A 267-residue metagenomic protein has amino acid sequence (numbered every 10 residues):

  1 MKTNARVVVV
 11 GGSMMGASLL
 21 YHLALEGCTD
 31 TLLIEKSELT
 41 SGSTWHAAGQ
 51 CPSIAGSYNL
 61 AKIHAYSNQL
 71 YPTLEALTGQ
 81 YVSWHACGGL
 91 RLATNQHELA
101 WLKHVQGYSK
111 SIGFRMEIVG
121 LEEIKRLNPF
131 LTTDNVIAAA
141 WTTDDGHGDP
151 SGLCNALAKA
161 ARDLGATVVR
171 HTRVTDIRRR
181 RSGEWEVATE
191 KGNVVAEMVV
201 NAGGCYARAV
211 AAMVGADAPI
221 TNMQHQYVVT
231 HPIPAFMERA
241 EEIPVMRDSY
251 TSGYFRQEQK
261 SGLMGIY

Functional and structural regions predicted by a protein language model:
K2-M15, L32: Beta1/beta-strand and adjacent pyrophosphate-binding region of the FAD-binding site in flavoprotein oxidoreductases
M15, L39, Y206: Conserved Rossmann-like nucleotide-cofactor binding loop
Y21-L25, G49-C51, Q80-G88, D176-W185 (+1 more regions): Active-site substrate-recognition segment that forms the wall of the catalytic cavity or substrate channel
A24-W45: Glycine-rich FAD pyrophosphate-binding loop
E35, G120-L121, R170-T172: Short loop/edge segments at beta-strand edges and connector loops that shape dinucleotide/nucleotide cofactor-binding
G49-L127, Y250-F255, Q259-G265: Dinucleotide-binding Rossmann-like beta1-alpha1 core, especially the glycine-rich loop that anchors the ADP
H97, F130-V136, R178-E186: A short, glycine/Asx- and small/polar-enriched loop/turn that sits immediately N-terminal to a beta-strand
A140-M198, Y206: Helical element adjacent to the flavin cofactor pocket in flavoenzyme catalytic cores
